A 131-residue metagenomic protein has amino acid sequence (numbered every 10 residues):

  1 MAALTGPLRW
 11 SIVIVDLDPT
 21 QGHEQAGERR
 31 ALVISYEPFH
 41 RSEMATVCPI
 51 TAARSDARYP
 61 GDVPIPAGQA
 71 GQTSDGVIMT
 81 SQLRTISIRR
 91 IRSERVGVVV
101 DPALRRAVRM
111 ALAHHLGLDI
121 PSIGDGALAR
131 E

Functional and structural regions predicted by a protein language model:
M1-E131: Conserved functional hotspots at enzyme active or ligand-binding sites that engage polyanionic ligands
